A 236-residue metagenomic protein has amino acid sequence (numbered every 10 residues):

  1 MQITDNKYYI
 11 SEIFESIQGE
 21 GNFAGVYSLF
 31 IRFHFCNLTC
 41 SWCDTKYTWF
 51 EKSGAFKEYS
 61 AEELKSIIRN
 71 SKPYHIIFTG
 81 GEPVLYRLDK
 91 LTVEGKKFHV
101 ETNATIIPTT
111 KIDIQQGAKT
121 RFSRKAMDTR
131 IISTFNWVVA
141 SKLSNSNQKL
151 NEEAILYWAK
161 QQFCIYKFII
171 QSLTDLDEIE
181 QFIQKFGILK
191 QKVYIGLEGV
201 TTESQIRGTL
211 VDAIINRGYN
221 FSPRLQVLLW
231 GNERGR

Functional and structural regions predicted by a protein language model:
I3-E15, Y27-S133: Conserved Radical SAM active-site core
S16-G21: A short beta-strand-turn-helix
F23-G25: A generic structural micro-feature
V84-R236: Conserved AdoMet/S-adenosylmethionine-binding subsite of the radical SAM
